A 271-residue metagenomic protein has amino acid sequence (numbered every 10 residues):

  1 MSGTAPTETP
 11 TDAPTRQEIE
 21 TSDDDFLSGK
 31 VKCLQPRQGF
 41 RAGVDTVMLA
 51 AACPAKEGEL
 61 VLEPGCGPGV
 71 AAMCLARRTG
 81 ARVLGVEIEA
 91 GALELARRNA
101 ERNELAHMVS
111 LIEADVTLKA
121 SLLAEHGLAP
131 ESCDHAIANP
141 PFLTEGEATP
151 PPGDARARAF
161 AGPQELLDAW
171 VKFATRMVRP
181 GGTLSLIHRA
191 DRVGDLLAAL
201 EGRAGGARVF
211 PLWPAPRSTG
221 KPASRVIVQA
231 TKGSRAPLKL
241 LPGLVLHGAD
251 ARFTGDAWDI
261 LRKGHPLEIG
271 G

Functional and structural regions predicted by a protein language model:
P14-K56: Class I SAM-dependent transferase core
Q38, A42, P163-A223: Conserved Class I SAM-dependent methyltransferase catalytic core
E59-G65: Conserved class I S-adenosyl-L-methionine
P68-A81: Conserved SAM-binding loop of SAM-dependent methyltransferases across substrates and taxa, primarily the Class I
R82-E87: Conserved SAM-binding motif I beta-strand of class I
R97-L128: S-adenosyl-L-methionine
P140-A169: Mobile active-site "lid"/loop adjacent to the S-adenosyl-L-methionine
T219-G271: SAM/dcSAM-binding transferase cores
